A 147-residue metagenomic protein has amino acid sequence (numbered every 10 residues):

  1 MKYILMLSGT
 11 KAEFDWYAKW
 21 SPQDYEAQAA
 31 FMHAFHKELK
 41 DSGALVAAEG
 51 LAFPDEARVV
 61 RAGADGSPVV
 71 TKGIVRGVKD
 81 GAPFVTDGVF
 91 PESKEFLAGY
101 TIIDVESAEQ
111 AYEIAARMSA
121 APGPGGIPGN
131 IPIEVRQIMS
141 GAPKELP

Functional and structural regions predicted by a protein language model:
M1-P147: Conserved, structured core segments of small domains
